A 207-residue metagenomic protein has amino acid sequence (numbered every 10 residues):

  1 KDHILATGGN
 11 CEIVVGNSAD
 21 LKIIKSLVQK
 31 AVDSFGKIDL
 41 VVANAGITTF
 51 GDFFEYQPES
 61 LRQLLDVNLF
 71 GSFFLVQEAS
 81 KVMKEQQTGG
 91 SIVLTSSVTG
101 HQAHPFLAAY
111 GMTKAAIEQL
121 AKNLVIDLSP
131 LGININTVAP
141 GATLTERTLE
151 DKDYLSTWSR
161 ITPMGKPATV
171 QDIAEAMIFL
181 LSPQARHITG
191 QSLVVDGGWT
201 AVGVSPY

Functional and structural regions predicted by a protein language model:
D52-F53, S60-L65, W158: Substrate-binding pocket helix/loop in short-chain dehydrogenase/reductase
F53-F54, Q102-A108, P130, G165 (+1 more regions): Active-site loop immediately N-terminal to the catalytic Tyr-X3-Lys motif of short-chain dehydrogenase/reductase
V76, T113, A121: Active-site helix of classical SDR
K81, E85, I126-P130, R186: Alpha-helical segment proximal to the catalytic Tyr-Lys
S97: Residue(s) in the substrate-gating loop at a strand-loop-helix junction that position the organic substrate next
Q102, I178, T189-Y207: Short C-terminal tail/terminal secondary-structure segment of NAD(P)H-dependent dehydrogenase/reductase domains
P130, T137, S156-I188, V195-G197: C-terminal helical subdomain
